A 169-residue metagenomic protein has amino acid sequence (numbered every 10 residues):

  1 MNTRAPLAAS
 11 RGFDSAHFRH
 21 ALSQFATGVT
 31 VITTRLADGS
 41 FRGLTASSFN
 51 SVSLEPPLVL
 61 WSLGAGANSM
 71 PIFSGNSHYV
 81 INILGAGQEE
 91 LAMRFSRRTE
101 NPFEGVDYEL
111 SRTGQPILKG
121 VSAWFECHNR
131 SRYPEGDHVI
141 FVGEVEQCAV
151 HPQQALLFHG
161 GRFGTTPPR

Functional and structural regions predicted by a protein language model:
M1-R169: Basic, polyanion-binding surface patches
